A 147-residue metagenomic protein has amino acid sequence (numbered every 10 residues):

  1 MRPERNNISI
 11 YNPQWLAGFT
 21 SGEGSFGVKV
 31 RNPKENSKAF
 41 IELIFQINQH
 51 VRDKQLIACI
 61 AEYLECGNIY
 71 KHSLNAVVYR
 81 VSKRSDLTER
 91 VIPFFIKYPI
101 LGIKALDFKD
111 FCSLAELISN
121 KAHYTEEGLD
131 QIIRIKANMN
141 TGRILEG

Functional and structural regions predicted by a protein language model:
M1-G147: Sequence-level preference for short, compositionally simple segments enriched in small aliphatic or small polar residues
